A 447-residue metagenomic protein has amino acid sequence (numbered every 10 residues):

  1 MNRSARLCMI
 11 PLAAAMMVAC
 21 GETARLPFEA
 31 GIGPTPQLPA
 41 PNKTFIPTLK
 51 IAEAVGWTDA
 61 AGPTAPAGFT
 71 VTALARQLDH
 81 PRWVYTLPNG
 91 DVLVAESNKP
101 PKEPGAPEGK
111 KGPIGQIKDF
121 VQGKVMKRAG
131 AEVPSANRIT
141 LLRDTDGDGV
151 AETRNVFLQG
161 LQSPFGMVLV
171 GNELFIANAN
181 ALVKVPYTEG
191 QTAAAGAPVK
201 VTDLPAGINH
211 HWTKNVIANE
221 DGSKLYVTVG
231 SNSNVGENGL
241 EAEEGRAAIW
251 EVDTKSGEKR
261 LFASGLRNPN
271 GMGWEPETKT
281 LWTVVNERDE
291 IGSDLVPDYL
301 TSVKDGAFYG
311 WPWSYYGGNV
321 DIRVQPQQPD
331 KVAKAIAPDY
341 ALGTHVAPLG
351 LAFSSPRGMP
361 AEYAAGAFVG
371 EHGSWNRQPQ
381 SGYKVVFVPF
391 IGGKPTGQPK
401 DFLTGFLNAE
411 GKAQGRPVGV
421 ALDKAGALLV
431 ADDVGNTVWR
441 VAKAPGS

Functional and structural regions predicted by a protein language model:
M17-A19: C-terminal motif of bacterial Sec signal peptides marking the signal peptidase cleavage site
E22-A65, E103-G105, K111-G130, P134-A136 (+8 more regions): Beta-propeller domain segments
A73-L78, N155-Q162, V201-I208, L261-L266 (+3 more regions): Surface loop/turn motifs at the tips and blade-to-blade linkers of beta-strand repeat domains
H80-W83, S163-G166, N215, G271 (+2 more regions): Conserved beta-strand position repeated once per blade in WD40 beta-propeller domains
L87-G90, L169-N172, A218-G222, E275-T278 (+2 more regions): Residue-level detector of Asp-centered blade-edge/turn motifs that repeat once per structural unit in beta-propeller
D91-L93, E173-I176, V183, K224-T228 (+3 more regions): Conserved beta-propeller blade signature
V150-E173, N178-E220, N234: Asp-box/WD-like beta-propeller blade repeats and closely related beta-sheet repeat scaffolds
A421-S447: Blade-level signature of beta-propeller repeat domains, shared across WD40, Kelch, NHL, RCC1 and BNR/Asp-box propellers
